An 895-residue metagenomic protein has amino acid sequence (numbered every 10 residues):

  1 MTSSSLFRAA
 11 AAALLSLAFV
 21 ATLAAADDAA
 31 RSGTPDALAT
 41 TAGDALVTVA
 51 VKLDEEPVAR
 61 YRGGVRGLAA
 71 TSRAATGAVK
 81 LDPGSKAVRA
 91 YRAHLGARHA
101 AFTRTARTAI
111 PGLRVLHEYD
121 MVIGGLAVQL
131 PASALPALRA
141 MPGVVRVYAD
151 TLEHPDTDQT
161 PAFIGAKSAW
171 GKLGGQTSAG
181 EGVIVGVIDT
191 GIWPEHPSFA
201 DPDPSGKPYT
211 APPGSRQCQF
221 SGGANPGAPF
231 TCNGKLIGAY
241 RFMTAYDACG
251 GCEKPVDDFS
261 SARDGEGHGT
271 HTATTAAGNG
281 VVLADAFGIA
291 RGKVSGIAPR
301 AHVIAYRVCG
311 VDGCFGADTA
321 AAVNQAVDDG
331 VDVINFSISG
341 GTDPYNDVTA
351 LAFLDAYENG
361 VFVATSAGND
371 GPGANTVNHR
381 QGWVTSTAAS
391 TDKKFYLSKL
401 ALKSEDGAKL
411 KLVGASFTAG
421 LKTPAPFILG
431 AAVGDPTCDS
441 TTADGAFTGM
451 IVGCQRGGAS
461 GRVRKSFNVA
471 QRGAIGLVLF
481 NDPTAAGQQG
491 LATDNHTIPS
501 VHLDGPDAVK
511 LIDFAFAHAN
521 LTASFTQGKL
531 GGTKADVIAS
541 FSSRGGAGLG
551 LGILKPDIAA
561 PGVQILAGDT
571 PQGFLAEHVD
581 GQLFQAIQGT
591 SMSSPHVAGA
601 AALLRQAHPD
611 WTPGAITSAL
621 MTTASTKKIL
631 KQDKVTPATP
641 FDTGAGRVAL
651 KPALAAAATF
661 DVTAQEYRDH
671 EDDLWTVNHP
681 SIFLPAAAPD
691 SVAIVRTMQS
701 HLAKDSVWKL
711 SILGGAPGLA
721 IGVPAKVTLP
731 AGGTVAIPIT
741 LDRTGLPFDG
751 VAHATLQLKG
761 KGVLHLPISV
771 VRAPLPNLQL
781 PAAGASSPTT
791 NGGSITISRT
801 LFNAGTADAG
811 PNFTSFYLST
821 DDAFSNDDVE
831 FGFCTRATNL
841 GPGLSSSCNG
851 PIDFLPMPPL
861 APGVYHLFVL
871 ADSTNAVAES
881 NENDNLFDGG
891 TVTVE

Functional and structural regions predicted by a protein language model:
D27-T157: Inhibitory N-terminal propeptides of secreted protease zymogens
L38, A42-L46, Y61-G63, K172-F315 (+12 more regions): Subtilisin-like serine protease catalytic core
K86, R114-I123, L135-I184, T190-K207 (+5 more regions): Protease zymogen maturation seam
A179-E181, E195, F259, D264 (+5 more regions): Substrate-binding/access-modulating region of protease and related hydrolase catalytic domains
E181, D318-A320, A688-V695, G733-A736 (+2 more regions): Short, solvent-exposed loop/turn segments enriched in Ser/Thr/Gly
H608-T639: An often Trp-containing, charged/polar helix-loop segment at the C-terminal end of enzyme catalytic cores
A658-S681, L702-T740: Surface-exposed binding patches on compact interaction domains or structured appendages
A773-E895: Extracellular/luminal regions of secreted and cell-surface proteins that mediate adhesion/ECM remodeling
